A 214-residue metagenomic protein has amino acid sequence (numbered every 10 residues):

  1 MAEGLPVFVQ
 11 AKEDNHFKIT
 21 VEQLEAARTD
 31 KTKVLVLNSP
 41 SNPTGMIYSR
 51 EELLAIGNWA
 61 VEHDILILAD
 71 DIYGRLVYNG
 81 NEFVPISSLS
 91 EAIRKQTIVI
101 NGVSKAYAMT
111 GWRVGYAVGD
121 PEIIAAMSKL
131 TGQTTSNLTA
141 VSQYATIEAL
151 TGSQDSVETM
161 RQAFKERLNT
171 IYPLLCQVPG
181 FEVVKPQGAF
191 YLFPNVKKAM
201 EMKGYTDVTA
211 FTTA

Functional and structural regions predicted by a protein language model:
M1-A214: PLP-dependent class I/II
